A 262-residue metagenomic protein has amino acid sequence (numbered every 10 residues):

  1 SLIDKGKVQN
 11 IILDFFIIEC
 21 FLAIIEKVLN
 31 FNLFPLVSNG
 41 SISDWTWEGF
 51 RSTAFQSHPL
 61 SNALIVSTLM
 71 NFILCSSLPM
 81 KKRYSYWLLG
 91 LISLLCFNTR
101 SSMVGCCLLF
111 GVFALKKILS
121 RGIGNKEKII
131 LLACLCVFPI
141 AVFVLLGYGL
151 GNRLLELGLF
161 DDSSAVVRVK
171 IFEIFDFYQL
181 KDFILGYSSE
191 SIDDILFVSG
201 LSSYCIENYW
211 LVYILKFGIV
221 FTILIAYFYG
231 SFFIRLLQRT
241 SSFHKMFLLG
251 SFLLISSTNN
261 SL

Functional and structural regions predicted by a protein language model:
S1-A23, I225-Y229, R235: Transmembrane alpha-helical segments and their membrane-water interfaces
N10-F34, A54-N98, M103-K116: Alpha-helical transmembrane segments of multi-pass inner-membrane proteins
F21, K27-N30, A114-L159, L180: A membrane-periplasm/extracellular boundary helix in multi-pass inner-membrane enzymes that assemble envelope glycans
D44-S57, V167-F172: Short aromatic-rich membrane-water interface segments that cap or initiate transmembrane helices in multi-pass membrane
G49-V66, T99, Y209, I214-G218 (+1 more regions): Membrane-interface micro-motifs in multi-pass membrane enzymes
K82, F110-A114, N125-I129, K216-S256: Hydrophobic transmembrane alpha-helices and their immediate junctions
S93, T99, L201-R235: A conserved mid-to-late transmembrane alpha helix and its immediate loop/hinge that forms the functional core
L150-F217: Long extracytoplasmic/lumenal interhelical loops at the membrane interface of multi-pass membrane proteins
